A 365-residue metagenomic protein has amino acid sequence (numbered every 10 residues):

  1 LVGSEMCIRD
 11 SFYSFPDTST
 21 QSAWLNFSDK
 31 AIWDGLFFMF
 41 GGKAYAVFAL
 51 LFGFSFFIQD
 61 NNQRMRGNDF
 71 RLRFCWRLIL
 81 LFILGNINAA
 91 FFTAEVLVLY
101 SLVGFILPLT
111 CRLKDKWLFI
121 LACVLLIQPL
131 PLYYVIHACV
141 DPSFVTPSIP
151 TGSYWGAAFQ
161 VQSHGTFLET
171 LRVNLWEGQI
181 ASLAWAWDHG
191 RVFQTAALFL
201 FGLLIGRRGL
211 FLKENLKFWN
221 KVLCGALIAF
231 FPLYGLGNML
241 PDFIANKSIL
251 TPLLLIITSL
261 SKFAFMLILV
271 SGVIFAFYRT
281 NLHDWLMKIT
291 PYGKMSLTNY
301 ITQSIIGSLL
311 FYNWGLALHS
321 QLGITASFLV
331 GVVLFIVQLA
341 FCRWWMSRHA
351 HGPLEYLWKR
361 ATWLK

Functional and structural regions predicted by a protein language model:
L1-I8: Short, small-residue-biased leader/transition segments that mark boundaries at the very start of proteins
Y13-L97: Membrane helical hairpin/interfacial module
A46-N61, V98-L109, G190-K213, S261-N281: Specific transmembrane alpha-helix
N68-D69, I106-V124, L204-G225: Solvent-exposed interhelical
V124-F201: Long hydrophobic alpha-helical segments that form multi-pass transmembrane helix bundles in integral membrane proteins
K221-Y278: Alpha-helical transmembrane segments and terminal signal-anchor/GPI-anchor hydrophobic tails, characterized by long
V222-G225, F277-I306, I324-T325, A350-T362: Functional transmembrane helices that form membrane-embedded active or gating regions
L253-S261, S296, H319-L339, R343: Membrane-interface transmembrane-helix boundary segments in multi-pass integral membrane proteins
